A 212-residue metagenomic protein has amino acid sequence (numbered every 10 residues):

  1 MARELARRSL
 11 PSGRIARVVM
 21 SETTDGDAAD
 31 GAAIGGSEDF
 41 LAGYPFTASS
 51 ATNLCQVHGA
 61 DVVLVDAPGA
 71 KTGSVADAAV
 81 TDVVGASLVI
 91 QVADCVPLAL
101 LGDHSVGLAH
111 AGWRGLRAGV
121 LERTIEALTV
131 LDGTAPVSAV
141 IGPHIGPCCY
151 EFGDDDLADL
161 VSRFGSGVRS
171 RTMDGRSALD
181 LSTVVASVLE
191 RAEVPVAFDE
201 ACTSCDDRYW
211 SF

Functional and structural regions predicted by a protein language model:
M1-F212: Active-site microenvironment for binding and transforming phosphate-containing groups
